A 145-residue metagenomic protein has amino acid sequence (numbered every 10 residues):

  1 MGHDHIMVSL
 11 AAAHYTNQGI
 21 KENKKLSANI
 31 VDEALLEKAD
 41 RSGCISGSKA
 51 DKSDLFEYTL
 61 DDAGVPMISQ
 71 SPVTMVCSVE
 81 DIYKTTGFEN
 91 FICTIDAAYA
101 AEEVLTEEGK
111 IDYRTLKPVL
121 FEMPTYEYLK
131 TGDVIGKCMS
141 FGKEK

Functional and structural regions predicted by a protein language model:
M1-K145: Basic, polyanion-binding surface patches
